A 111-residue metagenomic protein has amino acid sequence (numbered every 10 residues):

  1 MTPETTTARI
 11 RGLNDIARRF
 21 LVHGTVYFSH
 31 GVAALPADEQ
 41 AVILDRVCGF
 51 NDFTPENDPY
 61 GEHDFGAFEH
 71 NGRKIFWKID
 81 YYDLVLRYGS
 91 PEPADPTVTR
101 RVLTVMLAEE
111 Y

Functional and structural regions predicted by a protein language model:
T2, R9-E69: Compact soluble domain cores
E4-T5, V102: A detector of low-complexity, intrinsically disordered, Ser/Thr/Gly/Pro/Ala-rich segments
D64-Y111: Short, compact, well-ordered microdomains
